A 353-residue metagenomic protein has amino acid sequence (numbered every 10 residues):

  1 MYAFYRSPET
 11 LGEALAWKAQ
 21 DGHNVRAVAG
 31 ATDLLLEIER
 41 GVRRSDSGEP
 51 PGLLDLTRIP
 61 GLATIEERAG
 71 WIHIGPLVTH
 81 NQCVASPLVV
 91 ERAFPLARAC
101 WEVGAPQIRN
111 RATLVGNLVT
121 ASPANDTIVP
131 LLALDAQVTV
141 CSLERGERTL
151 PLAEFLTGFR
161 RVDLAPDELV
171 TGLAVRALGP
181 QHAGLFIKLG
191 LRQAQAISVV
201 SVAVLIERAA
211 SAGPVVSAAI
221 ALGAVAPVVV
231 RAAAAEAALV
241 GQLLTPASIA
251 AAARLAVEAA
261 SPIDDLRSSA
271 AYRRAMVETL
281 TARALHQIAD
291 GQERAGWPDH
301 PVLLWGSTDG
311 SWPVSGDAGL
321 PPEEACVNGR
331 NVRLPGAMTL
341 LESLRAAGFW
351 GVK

Functional and structural regions predicted by a protein language model:
M1-C326, R330-V332, L341-F349: C-terminal structural segment of proteins
P335, W350-K353: Cysteine-centered iron-sulfur cluster-binding motifs in ferredoxin-type domains/subunits of redox enzymes
M338: N-terminal glycine-rich beta->alpha transition that marks the start or flank of a dinucleotide-binding site
